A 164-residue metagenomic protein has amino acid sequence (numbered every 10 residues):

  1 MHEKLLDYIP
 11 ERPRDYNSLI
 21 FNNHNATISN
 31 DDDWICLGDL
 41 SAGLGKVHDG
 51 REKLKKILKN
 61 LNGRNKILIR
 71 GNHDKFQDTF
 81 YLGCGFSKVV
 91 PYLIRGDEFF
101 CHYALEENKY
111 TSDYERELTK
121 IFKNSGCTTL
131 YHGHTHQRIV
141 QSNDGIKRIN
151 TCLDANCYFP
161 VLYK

Functional and structural regions predicted by a protein language model:
M1, A42, D74-K75, L105 (+1 more regions): Short, glycine/acidic-enriched loop or turn micro-motifs at the edges of active sites
M1-E52: N-terminal active-site segment of His-dependent metallophosphoesterases
H24, D39, K66, G71 (+2 more regions): Divalent metal-coordination and catalytic microenvironments
D31, G63-N65, D97, G126-C127: A general structural motif
W34, K66-L68, L130, R148: Hydrophobic/aromatic residues located in beta-strands of well-ordered beta-sheets within soluble catalytic
G38-N60, R70, K75-V89, R95 (+2 more regions): Metal-dependent catalytic neighborhoods of phosphoester/phosphodiester hydrolases
L82-K164: Conserved beta-sheet core of the metallophosphoesterase superfamily
